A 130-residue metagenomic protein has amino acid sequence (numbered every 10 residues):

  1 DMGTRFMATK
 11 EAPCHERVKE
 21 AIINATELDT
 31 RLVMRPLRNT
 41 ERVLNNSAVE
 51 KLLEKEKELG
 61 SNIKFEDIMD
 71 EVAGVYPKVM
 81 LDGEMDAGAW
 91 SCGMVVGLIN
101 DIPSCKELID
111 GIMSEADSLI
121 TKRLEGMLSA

Functional and structural regions predicted by a protein language model:
D1-A130: Conserved active-site-proximal phosphate/metal-binding subdomains
